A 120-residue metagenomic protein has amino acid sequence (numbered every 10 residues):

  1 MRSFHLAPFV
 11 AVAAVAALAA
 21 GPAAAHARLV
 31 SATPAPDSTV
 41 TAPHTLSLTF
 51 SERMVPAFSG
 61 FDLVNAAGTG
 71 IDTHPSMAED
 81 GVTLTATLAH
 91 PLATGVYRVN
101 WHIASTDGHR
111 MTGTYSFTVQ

Functional and structural regions predicted by a protein language model:
M1-V10: Bacterial N-terminal signal peptides that target proteins for export
A20-P22: N-terminal signal peptide c-region/cleavage motif recognized by signal peptidases
H26-H44: Short N-terminal segments immediately surrounding and downstream of signal-peptide cleavage
T41, T45-T49, G108-Q120: Extended, polar beta-sheet/loop recognition surfaces of beta-rich domains that mediate binding to diverse ligands
L46-I71: Short, surface-exposed alpha-helix to beta-strand junction/turn motifs within ectodomains of secreted and cell-envelope
I71-E79: Solvent-exposed serine/threonine-rich low-complexity stretches and specific carbohydrate-binding patches
D80-A86: Aromatic sugar-binding surface patches on proteins that engage polysaccharides or sugar-phosphate polymers
L88, A93-H102: A glycine-anchored, Pro-Gly-centered beta-turn/N-cap motif
